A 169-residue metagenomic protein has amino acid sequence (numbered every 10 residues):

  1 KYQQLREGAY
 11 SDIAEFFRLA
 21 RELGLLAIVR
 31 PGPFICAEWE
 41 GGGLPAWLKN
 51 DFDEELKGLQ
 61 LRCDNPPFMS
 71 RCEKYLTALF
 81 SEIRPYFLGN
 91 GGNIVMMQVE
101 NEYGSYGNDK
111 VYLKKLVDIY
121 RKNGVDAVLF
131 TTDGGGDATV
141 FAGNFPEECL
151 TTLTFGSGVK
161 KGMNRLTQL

Functional and structural regions predicted by a protein language model:
K1-A9, I13, A37-P67: Aromatic- and acidic-residue-enriched carbohydrate-binding clefts of CAZyme catalytic domains
K1-E40, V117-K122, D126: Aromatic-lined substrate-binding rim segments of carbohydrate-active enzymes
E7-A14, R18, E73, T77-S81 (+2 more regions): Amphipathic, non-transmembrane alpha-helical secondary structure
A27-P31, V95-V99, L129-T131, T151-L153 (+1 more regions): Hydrophobic faces of well-ordered beta-strands that scaffold small-molecule active sites in alpha/beta enzyme cores
R30-G32, E38-G43, N108-K110, F141-G143 (+1 more regions): Short, solvent-exposed loop/turn and secondary-structure capping segments
G32-F34, G104, G136, G158: Residue-level marker for beta-strand->alpha-helix junctions and adjacent short loops that shape enzyme
P67-E148: Active-site neighborhood of glycoside hydrolase catalytic domains
A138-L169: Glycoside hydrolase catalytic-domain groove-lining segments
